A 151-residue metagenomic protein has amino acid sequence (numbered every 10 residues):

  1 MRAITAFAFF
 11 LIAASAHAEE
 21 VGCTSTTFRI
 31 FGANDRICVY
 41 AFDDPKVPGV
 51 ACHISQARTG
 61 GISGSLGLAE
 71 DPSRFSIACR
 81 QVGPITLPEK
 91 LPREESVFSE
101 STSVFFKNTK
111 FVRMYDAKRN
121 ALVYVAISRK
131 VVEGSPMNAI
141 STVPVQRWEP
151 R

Functional and structural regions predicted by a protein language model:
M1-F7: Sec-dependent signal peptide recognition, specifically the positively charged N-region followed immediately by
T5, D44, A57, P84 (+1 more regions): Residue-level marker of positions within ordered structural domains that often coincide with functionally constrained
F9-A18: Hydrophobic h-region of N-terminal signal peptides that target proteins for export in Gram-negative bacteria
I12, D35-A41, G64-L68: Short, intrinsically disordered, charge-biased short linear motifs at domain edges
E19-G22, I85-R151: Low-complexity intrinsically disordered segments
E19-G60: N-terminal export/targeting and maturation segments
G49-Y115: Mature extracytoplasmic domains of secretory-pathway proteins
